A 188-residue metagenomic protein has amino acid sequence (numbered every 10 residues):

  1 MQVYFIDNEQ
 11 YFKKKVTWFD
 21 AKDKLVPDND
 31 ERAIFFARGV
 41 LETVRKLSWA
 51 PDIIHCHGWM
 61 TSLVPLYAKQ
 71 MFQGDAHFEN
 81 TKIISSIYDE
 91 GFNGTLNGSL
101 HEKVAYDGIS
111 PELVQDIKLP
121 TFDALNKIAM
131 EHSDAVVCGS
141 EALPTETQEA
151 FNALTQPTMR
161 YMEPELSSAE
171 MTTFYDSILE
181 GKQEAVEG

Functional and structural regions predicted by a protein language model:
M1-G188: Catalytic cores of nucleotide-sugar-dependent glycosyltransferases that transfer UDP/GDP/TDP-activated
